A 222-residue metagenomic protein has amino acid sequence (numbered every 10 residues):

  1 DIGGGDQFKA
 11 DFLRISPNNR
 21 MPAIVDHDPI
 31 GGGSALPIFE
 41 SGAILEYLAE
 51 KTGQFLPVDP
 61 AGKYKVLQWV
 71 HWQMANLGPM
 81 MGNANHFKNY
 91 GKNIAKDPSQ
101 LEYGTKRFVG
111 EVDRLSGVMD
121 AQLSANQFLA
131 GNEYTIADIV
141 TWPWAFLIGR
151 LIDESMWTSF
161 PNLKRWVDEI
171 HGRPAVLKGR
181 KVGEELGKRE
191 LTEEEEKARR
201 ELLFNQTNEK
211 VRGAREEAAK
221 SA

Functional and structural regions predicted by a protein language model:
D1-K106, S116, K210-A222: GST-like domain detector, emphasizing the conserved glutathione-binding G-site in the N-terminal thioredoxin-like
G3, I136, G183-L186: Short, solvent-exposed turn/loop segments enriched in Gly/Ser/Thr/Pro and often Arg
A43, P174-A175: Alpha-helix/helix-capping structural signal
W69-P174, K220-A222: GST-like fold's C-terminal all-alpha helical module
R180: Segments of small-molecule ligand-sensing domains
G183-A222: Acidic/histidine-enriched, glycine/proline-rich intrinsically disordered or flexible terminal extensions
